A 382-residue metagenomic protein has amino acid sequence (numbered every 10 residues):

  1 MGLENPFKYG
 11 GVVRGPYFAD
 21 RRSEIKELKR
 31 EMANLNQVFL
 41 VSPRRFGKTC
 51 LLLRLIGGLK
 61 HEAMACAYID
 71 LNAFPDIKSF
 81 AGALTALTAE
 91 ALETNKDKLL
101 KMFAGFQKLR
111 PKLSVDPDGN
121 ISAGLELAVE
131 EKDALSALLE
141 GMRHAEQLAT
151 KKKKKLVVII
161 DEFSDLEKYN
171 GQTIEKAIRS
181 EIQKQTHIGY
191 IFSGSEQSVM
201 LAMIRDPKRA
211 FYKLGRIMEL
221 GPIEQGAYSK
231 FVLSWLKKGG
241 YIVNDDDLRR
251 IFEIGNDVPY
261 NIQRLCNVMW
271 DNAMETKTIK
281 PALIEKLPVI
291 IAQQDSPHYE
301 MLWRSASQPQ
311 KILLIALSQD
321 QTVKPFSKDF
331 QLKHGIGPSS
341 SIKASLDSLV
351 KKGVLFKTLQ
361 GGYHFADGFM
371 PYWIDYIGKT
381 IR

Functional and structural regions predicted by a protein language model:
M1-V38, P43, Y372, T380-R382: A short, basic N-terminal segment
G2-N5, D246, Q293, P297-R382: C-terminal leucine-rich, beta-strand-based interaction scaffolds used for sensing/assembly
M32-A33, N256, W270, I315-T322: Short, locally clustered residues in the helix-turn-helix/winged-helix DNA-binding domain
N36-Q37, V41-F46, C50-V157, I188 (+1 more regions): P-loop NTPase nucleotide-binding core
C50, G189-Y190, G194-L236: Alpha-helical sensor/transducer elements of the RecA-like P-loop NTPase core
T150-V157, D165-N170, I178-K208: Sensor-1/coupling segment of RecA-like P-loop NTPase cores
S229, L233-P297: Amphipathic alpha-helical "lid/sensor" segments that cap RecA-like P-loop NTPase cores
